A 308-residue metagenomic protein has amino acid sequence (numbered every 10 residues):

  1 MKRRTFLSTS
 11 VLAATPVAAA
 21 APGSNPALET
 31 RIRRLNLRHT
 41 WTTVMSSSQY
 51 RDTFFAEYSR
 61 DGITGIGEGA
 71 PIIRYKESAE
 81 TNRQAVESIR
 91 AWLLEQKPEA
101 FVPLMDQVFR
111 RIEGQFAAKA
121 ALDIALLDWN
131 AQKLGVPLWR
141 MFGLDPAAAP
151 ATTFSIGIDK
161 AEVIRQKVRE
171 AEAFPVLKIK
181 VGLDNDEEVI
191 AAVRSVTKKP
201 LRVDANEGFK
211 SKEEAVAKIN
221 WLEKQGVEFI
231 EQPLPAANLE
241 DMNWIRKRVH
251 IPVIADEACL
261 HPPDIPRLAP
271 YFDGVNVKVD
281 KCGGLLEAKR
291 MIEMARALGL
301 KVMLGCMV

Functional and structural regions predicted by a protein language model:
R3-P22: N-terminal export signals
A21-Y50: Short, Gly/Pro- and small/polar-rich lid/capping loops
N25-A27, I32, Y58-S59, T64-K133: Metal- or metallocofactor-binding catalytic centers and their adjacent structured scaffolds across diverse enzyme
A56, G62, L122, G135 (+4 more regions): Conserved, mostly hydrophobic/aromatic
N130-A131, R194, R246, A295: A generic structural signal for well-ordered alpha-helical segments
R140-V249: Metal-dependent enolase-superfamily TIM-barrel catalytic cores that perform enediolate-based chemistry
K180, D204-A205, Q232, A255-D256 (+2 more regions): Thr-Gly-centered strand-to-loop micro-motif
A237-P252, C259-V308: Shared catalytic-loop signature of beta/alpha-barrel
